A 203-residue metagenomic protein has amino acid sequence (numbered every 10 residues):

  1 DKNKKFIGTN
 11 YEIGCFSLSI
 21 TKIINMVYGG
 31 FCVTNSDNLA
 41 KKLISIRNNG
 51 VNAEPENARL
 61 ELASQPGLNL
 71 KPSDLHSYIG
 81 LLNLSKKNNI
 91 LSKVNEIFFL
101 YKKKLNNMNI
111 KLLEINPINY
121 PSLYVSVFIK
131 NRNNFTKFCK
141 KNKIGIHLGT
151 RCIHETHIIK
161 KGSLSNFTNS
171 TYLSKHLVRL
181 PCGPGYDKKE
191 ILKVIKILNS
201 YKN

Functional and structural regions predicted by a protein language model:
K2-N3, N10-L123: Active-site region of PLP-dependent enzymes
I7-T9, Y172-L173: Extracellular/periplasmic catalytic domains that process cell-envelope and extracellular macromolecules
T34, V127-N131: Short beta-strand-to-loop capping motifs
N38, K103-K111, K141, K189 (+1 more regions): Asparagine-rich low-complexity intrinsically disordered tracts
L43, F135-K143, V194-N199: Short amphipathic alpha-helices in soluble, non-transmembrane regions that often serve as interface/regulatory elements
G50-R59, L100, R132-T168, Y172-V178: Conserved PLP cofactor-binding pocket of PLP-dependent enzymes
K160-N203: PLP-dependent enzyme catalytic core of the Aspartate aminotransferase-like
